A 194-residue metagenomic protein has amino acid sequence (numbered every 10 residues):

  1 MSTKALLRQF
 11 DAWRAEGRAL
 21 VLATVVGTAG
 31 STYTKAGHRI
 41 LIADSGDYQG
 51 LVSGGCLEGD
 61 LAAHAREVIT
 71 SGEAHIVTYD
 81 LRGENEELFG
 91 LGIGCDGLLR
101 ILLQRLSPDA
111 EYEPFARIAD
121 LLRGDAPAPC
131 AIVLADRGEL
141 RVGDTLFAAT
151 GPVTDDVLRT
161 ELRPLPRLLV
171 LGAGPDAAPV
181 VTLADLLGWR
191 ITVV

Functional and structural regions predicted by a protein language model:
M1-V194: Segments forming oxygen-rich coordination pockets for charged ligands
